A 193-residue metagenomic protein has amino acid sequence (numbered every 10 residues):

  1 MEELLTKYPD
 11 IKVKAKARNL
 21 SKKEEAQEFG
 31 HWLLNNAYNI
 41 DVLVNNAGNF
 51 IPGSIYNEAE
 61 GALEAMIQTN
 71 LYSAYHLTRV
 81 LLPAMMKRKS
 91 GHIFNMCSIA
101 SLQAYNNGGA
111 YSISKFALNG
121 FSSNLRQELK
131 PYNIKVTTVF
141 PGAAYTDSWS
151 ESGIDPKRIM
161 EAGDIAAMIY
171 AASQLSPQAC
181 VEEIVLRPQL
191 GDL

Functional and structural regions predicted by a protein language model:
A17-E28, E60: The beta1-alpha1 cofactor-binding region of Rossmann-like NAD(H)/NADP(H)-dependent oxidoreductases
N46-I51: Conserved NAD(P)H cofactor-binding loop of Rossmann-fold oxidoreductase domains
S54-I55, A62-I67: Substrate-binding pocket helix/loop in short-chain dehydrogenase/reductase
Y56, Y105-G109: Active-site loop immediately N-terminal to the catalytic Tyr-X3-Lys motif of short-chain dehydrogenase/reductase
T78, S114: Active-site helix of classical SDR
S98: Residue(s) in the substrate-gating loop at a strand-loop-helix junction that position the organic substrate next
P131-I134, T138, I154-L193: C-terminal helical subdomain
